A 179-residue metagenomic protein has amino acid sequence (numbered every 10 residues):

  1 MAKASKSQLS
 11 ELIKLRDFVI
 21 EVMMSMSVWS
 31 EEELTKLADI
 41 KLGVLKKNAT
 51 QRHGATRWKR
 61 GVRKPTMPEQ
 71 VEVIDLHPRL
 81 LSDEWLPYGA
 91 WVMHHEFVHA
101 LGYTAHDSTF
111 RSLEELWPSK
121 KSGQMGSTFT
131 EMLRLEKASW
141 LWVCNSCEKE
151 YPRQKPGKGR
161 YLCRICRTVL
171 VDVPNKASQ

Functional and structural regions predicted by a protein language model:
A2-P87, T104-Q179: Metalloprotease/metallohydrolase-associated module, dominated by Zn2+-dependent proteases
W91-Y103: Active-site recognition of the HExxH zinc-binding catalytic motif
